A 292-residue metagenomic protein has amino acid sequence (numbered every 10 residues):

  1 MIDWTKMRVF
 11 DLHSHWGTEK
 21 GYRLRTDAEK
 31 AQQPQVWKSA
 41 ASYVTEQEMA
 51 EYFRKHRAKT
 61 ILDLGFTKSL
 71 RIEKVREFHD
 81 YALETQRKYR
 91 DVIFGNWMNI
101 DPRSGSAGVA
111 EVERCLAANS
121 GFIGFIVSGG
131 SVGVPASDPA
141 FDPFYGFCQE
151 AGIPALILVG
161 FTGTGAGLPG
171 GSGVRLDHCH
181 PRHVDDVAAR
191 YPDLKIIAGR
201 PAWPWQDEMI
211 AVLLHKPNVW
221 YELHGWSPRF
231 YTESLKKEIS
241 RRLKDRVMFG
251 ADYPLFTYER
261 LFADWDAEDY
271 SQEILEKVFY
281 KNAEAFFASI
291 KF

Functional and structural regions predicted by a protein language model:
M1-T60, L243-M248, F256-F292: Mid-to-C-terminal alpha-helical segments outside catalytic/metal-binding sites
H13, A82, C115, C148 (+5 more regions): Conserved, mostly hydrophobic/aromatic
W16-K20, K68-R71, P102-G105, F161-G165 (+3 more regions): Active-site environment of divalent metal-dependent phosphoester hydrolases
K20-T26, V109, G167-G170, M209-A211 (+3 more regions): Short aromatic-enriched loop/helix-cap "lid" or pocket-rim segments at secondary-structure transitions that line
Y43-A50, F78-L83, A110-V112, H180-V184 (+2 more regions): Alpha-helical scaffolding within the catalytic cores of extracellular/periplasmic polymer-degrading hydrolases
Y52-I61, R87-I93, A151, D186-K195: A structural motif corresponding to the C-terminal end of an alpha-helix and its immediate exit/capping segment
K59, S69-A166: Active-site gating/metal-coordination segments in enzymes
G121-G124, G129, G133-M248: Catalytic pocket-lining loop regions of alpha/beta-barrel enzymes, especially the amidohydrolase/enolase/GH5 lineages
